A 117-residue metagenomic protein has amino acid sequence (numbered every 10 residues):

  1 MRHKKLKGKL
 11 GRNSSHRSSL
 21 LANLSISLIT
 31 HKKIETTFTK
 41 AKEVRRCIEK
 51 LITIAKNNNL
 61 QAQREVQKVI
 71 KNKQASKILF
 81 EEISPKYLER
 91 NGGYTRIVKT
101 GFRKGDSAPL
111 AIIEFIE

Functional and structural regions predicted by a protein language model:
M1-N91, D106-E117: Ribosome large-subunit tunnel/peptidyl-transferase-proximal elements
V98-R103: Short, solvent-exposed loop/turn elements at beta->coil junctions and helix N-caps that rim active or binding pockets
